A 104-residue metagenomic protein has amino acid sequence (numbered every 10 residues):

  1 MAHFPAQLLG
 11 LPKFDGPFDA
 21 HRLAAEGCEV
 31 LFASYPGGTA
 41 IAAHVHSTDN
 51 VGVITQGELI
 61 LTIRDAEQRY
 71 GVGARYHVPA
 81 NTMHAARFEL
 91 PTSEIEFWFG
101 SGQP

Functional and structural regions predicted by a protein language model:
M1-F32, A42: A short, N-terminal "cap"/entry segment at the start of jelly-roll beta-barrel domains of the cupin/DSBH fold
E26, T62-A66, E89: Short strand-coil-strand connectors
S34, V45-L61: Short, conserved beta-strand element in jelly-roll/cupin
G37, S47, A66, T82 (+1 more regions): A generic "binding-loop/recognition-motif" signal
T55-Q56, V72, L90: A cytosolic small-molecule/anion-sensing beta-strand core signal
R64-N81: Short acidic-glycine-tyrosine-enriched beta hairpin
A80-P104: Ligand-binding loop in jelly-roll beta-barrel domains
